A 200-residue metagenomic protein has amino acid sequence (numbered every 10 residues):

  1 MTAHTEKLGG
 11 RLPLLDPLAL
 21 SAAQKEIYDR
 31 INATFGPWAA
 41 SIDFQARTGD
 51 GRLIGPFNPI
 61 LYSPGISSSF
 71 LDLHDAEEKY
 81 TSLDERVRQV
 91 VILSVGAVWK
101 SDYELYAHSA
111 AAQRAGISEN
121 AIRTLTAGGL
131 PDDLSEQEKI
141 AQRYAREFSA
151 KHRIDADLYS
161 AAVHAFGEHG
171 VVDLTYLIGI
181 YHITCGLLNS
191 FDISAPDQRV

Functional and structural regions predicted by a protein language model:
M1-S82: Secretory/endomembrane lumenal or extracellular ectodomains immediately following the signal peptide
S21, G167-E168: Transmembrane-helix boundary/entry motifs in multi-pass membrane transporters
F35, E77, A97-V98, G128-D132 (+2 more regions): A short structural micro-motif
S67-D72, V90-A107, V172-N189: N-terminal hydrophobic signal/anchor transmembrane helix of membrane proteins
L83-D84, G116-N120, D155, G167: Helix N-cap / loop-to-helix initiation motif
S109-S135: Histidine/lysine/aspartate-rich catalytic loop segments that bind and position anionic ligands
A145: Acidic/charged, solvent-exposed loop-and-adjacent secondary-structure segments enriched in E/D, K/R, S/T, and G/P
A161-H164, G170, G179-I183, L187-V200: Acidic, carboxylate-rich catalytic segments that either coordinate divalent cations
